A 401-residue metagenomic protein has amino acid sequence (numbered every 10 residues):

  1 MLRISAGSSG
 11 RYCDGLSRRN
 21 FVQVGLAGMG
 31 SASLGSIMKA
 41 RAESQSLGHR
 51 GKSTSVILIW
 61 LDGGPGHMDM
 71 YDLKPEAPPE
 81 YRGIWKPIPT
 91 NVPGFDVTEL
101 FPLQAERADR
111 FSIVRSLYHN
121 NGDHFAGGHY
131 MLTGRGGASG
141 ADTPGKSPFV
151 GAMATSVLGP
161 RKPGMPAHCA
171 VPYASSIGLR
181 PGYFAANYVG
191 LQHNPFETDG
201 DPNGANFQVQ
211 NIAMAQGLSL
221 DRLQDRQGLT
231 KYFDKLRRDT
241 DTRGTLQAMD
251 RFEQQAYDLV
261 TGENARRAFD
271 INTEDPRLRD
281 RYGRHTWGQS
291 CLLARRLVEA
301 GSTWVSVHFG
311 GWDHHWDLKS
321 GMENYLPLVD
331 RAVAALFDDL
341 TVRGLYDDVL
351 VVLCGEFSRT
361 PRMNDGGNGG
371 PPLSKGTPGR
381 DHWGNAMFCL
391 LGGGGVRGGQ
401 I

Functional and structural regions predicted by a protein language model:
M1-I401: Ligand-binding pockets and gating/stacking loops
